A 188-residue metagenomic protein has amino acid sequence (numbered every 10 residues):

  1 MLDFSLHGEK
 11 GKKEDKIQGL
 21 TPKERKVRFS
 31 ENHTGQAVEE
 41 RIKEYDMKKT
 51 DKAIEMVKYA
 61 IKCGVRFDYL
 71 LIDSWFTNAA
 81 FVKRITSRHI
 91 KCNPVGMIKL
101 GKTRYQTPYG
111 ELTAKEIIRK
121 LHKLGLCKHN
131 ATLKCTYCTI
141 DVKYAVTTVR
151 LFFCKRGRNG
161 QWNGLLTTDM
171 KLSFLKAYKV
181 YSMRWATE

Functional and structural regions predicted by a protein language model:
M1-G19: Structured nucleic-acid-interacting core domains from mobile-element enzymes and related host factors, especially RNase
S5, I98, D169: Residues at the C-termini of beta-strands that transition into short coil/loop
I17-N159: An internal, acidic/charged active-site-proximal segment that coordinates divalent cations and/or engages
W75, K171-L172: Short, surface-exposed acidic/glycine-rich loop or hinge patches that mediate macromolecular interfaces
R104-Q106, S173-K176: Short acidic/glycine-rich loop or secondary-structure boundary segments that cap or lie
N163: Short acidic-hydrophobic catalytic motif
K176-E188: Short amphipathic alpha-helical "interface-anchor" segments enriched in bulky aromatics
